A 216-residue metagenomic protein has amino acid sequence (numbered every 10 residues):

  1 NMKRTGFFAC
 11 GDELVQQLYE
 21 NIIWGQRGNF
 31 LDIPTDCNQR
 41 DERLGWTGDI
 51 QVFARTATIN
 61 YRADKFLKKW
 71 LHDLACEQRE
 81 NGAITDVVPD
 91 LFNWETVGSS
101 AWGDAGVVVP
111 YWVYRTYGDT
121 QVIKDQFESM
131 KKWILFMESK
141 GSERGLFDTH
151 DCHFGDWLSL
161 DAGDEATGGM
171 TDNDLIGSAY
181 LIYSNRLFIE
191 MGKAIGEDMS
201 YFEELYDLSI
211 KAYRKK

Functional and structural regions predicted by a protein language model:
M2-N21, R27-G28, P34-V52, T56-D86 (+4 more regions): Active-site acid/base region of carbohydrate-active enzymes
T85, I182-Y183: Structured core elements
D90-G98: Aromatic/His-enriched, Gly/Pro-containing loop or helix-boundary segments that lie immediately adjacent to catalytic
Y114, I182, F188-I189, Y206: Heptad-repeat amphipathic alpha-helical coiled-coil interaction surface used for oligomerization/assembly
